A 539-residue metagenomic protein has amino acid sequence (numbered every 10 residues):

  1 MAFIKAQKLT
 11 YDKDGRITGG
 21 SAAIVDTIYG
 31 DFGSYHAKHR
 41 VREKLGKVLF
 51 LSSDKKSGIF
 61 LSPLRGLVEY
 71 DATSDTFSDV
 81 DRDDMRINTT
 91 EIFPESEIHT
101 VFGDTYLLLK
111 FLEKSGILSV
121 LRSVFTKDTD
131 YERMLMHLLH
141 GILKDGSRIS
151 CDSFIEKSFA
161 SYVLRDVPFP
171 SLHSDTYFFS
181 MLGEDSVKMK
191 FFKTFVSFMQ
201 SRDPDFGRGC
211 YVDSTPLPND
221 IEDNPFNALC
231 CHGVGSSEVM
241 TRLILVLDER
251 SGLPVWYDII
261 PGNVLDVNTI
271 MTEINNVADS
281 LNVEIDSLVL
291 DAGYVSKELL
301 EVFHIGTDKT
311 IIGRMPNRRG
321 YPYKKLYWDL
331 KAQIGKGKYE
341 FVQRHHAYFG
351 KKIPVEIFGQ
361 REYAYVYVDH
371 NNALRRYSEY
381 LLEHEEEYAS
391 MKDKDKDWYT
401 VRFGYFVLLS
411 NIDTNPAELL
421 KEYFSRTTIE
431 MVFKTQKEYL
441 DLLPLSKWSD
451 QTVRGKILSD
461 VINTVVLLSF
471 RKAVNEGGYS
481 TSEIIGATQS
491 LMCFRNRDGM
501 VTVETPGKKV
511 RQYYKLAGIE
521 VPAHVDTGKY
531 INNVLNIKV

Functional and structural regions predicted by a protein language model:
M1-Y211, D220-I221, V246-W256, P261-N263 (+1 more regions): Dynamic "connector" segments at or just before major functional cores
R16-S21, G235-T241, V401-F403, T428-I429: Short, flexible loop/turn motifs enriched in small residues
S236-V277: Electropositive, glycine- and tryptophan-enriched low-complexity nucleic-acid-binding patches
V239, I259, D308-E422, S490-V539: An anionic, glycine-rich sequence signature occurring as long contiguous blocks
L265, V289-E298, N317-G320, Q451-T452: Acidic, metal-coordinating catalytic cores used for nucleic-acid/nucleotide bond scission and strand-transfer chemistry
D279, L300-K309: Short, surface-exposed basic-aromatic patches at helix termini and helix-loop junctions that form
L419-S446: Short amphipathic alpha-helical "interface-anchor" segments enriched in bulky aromatics
W448-R471: Basic, amphipathic alpha-helical segments enriched in Lys/Arg and hydrophobic/aromatic residues
